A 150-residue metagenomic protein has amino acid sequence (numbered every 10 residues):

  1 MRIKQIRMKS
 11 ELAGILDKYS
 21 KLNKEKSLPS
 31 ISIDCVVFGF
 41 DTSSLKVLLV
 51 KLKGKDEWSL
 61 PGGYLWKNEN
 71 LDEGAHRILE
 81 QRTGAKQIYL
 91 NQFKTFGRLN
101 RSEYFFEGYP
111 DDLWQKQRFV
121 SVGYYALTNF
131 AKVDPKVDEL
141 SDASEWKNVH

Functional and structural regions predicted by a protein language model:
I3: Acidic/aromatic/glycine-rich contiguous surface patches that form carbohydrate-binding/processing clefts and analogous
I6-I15: Entry/capping segment at the start of metal-dependent catalytic domains with acidic active-site entry clusters
A13, S20, L45, S102 (+1 more regions): Short acidic, gly/pro-rich beta-turn/loop elements at beta-sheet edges and active-site/ligand-binding grooves
G14-D17, N23-S59: N-terminal strand-loop-strand
S20-K21, L60-G63, Y109: Residue-level detector of alpha-helix boundaries and kinks
E25-P29, L65-E69, W114-R118: Short, solvent-exposed loop/helix junctions and linker helices that flank or host conserved functional motifs
S44-Y89, F93-L99: Conserved Nudix-box catalytic region and its N-terminal flanking loop in Nudix hydrolases and closely related
E73, Q81-L140, E145-H150: Active-site segment of metal-dependent pyrophosphate-handling enzymes, primarily the Nudix hydrolase catalytic core
